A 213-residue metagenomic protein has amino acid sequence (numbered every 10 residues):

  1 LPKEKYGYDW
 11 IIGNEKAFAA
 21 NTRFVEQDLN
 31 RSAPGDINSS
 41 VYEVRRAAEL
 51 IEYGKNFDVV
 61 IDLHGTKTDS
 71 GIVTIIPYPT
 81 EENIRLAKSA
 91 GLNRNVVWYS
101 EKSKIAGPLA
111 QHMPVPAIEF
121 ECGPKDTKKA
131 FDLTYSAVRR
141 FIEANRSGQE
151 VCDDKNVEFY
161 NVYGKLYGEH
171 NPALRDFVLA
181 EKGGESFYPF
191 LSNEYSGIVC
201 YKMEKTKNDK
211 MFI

Functional and structural regions predicted by a protein language model:
L1-I213: Structured catalytic-domain cores with a bias toward divalent-metal coordination
